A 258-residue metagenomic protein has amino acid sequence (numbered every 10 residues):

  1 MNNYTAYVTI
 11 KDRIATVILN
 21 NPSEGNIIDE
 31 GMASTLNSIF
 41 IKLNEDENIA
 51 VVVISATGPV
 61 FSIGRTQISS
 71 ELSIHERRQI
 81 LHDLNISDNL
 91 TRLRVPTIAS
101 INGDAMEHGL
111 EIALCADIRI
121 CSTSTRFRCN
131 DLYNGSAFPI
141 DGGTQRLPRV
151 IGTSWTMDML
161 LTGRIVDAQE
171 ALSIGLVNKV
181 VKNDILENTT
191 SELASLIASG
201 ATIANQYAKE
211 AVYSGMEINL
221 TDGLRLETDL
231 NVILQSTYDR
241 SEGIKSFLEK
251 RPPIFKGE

Functional and structural regions predicted by a protein language model:
M1-A15, D46, A56, F61 (+4 more regions): C-terminal alpha-helix plus adjacent terminal tail
M1-T57: Conserved CoA-thioester-binding segment of acyl-CoA-metabolizing enzymes
A6, N89-I203, T237, K245 (+1 more regions): Crotonase-fold acyl-CoA enzyme core
V17, N21, T35-L36, I54 (+5 more regions): Terminal peptide-recognition signature
M32-L36, H82, I112, L186 (+1 more regions): Hydrophobic alpha-helical membrane-association signature
S34, I41-K42, N48, S55-R92 (+3 more regions): Glycine- (often His-adjacent) and acidic-residue-rich active-site loop that binds/positions the CoA thioester
H82-I86, G143-R146, W155, Y207 (+2 more regions): Hydrophobic alpha-helical segments typical of transmembrane helices and their membrane-interface/capping positions
